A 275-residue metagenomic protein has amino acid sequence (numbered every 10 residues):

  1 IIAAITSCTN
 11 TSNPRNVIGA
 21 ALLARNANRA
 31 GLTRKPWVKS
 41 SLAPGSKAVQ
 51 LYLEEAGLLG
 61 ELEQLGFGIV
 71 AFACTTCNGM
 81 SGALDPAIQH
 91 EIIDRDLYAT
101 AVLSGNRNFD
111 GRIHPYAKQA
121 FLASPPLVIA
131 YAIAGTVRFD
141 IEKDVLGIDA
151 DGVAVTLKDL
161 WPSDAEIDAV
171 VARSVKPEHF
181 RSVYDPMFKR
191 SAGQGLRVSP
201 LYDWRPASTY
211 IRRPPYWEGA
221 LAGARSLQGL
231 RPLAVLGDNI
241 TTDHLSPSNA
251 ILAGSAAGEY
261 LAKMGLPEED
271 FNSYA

Functional and structural regions predicted by a protein language model:
I1-G57, E61, G193-A275: Non-catalytic terminal/interface segments that mediate subunit docking, oligomerization, and allosteric communication
I18, A24-P36, G68-M187, S191: Mobile "lid/hinge" segments at catalytic clefts and subdomain interfaces of large enzymes
G60-G68: Glycine-rich and small/hydrophobic secondary-structure elements
